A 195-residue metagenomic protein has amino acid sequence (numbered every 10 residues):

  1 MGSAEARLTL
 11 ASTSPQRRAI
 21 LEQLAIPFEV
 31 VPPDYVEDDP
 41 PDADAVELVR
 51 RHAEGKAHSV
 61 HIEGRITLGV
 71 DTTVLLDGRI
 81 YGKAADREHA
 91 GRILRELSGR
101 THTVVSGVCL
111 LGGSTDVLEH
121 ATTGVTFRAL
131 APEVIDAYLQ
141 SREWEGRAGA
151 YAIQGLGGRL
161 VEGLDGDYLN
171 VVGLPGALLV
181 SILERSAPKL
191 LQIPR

Functional and structural regions predicted by a protein language model:
G2-A25: N-terminal beta1-alpha1 ligand-phosphate binding loop
G2-T9, D42-R195: Anionic-ligand binding patches
T13, P33, G113: Cofactor-binding loop segments of dinucleotide-utilizing enzymes, especially the Rossmann-like FAD- and NAD(P)+-binding
P15, Y35, G176: Short, glycine/serine-rich, charged loops/turns that create anion-binding and catalytic segments at active sites
R18, F28-E29, H102, L191: Residue-level marker of intrinsically disordered, low-complexity segments enriched for small/polar residues
A25-D42, D116-T122: Short glycine-rich, Thr/Ser-proximal phosphate-binding strand/loop in the N-terminal lobe of ATP-dependent enzymes
